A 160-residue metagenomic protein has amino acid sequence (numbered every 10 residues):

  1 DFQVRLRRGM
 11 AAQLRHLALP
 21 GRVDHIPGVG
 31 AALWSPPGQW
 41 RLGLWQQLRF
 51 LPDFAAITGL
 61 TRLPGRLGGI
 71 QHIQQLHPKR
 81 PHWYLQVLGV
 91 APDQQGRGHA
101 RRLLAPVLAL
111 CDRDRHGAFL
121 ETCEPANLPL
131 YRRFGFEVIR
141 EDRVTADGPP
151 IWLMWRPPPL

Functional and structural regions predicted by a protein language model:
D1-P20: Active-site rim helix/loop that mediates acceptor-substrate recognition in acyltransferases
D24-G89, Q95, T145-A146: Conserved acyl-donor/pantetheine-binding loop and adjacent beta-alpha core of acyl/acetyltransferases and related
P81-W83, L110-C123: Conserved GNAT acetyl-CoA-binding A-motif
H82-W83, L104, F136-L160: Long, positively charged, glycine-interspersed low-complexity recognition regions
Q86-Q95, F119-L128, T145-P149, R156-P157: Conserved beta-strand-loop-alpha-helix junction that forms the acyl-donor binding cleft
V90, G96-A109: Conserved acetyl-CoA-binding loop-helix of GNAT-fold acetyltransferases
R101, R113-R115, E124-E141, D147-G148: Conserved active-site alpha-helix within GNAT-family acetyltransferase domains
